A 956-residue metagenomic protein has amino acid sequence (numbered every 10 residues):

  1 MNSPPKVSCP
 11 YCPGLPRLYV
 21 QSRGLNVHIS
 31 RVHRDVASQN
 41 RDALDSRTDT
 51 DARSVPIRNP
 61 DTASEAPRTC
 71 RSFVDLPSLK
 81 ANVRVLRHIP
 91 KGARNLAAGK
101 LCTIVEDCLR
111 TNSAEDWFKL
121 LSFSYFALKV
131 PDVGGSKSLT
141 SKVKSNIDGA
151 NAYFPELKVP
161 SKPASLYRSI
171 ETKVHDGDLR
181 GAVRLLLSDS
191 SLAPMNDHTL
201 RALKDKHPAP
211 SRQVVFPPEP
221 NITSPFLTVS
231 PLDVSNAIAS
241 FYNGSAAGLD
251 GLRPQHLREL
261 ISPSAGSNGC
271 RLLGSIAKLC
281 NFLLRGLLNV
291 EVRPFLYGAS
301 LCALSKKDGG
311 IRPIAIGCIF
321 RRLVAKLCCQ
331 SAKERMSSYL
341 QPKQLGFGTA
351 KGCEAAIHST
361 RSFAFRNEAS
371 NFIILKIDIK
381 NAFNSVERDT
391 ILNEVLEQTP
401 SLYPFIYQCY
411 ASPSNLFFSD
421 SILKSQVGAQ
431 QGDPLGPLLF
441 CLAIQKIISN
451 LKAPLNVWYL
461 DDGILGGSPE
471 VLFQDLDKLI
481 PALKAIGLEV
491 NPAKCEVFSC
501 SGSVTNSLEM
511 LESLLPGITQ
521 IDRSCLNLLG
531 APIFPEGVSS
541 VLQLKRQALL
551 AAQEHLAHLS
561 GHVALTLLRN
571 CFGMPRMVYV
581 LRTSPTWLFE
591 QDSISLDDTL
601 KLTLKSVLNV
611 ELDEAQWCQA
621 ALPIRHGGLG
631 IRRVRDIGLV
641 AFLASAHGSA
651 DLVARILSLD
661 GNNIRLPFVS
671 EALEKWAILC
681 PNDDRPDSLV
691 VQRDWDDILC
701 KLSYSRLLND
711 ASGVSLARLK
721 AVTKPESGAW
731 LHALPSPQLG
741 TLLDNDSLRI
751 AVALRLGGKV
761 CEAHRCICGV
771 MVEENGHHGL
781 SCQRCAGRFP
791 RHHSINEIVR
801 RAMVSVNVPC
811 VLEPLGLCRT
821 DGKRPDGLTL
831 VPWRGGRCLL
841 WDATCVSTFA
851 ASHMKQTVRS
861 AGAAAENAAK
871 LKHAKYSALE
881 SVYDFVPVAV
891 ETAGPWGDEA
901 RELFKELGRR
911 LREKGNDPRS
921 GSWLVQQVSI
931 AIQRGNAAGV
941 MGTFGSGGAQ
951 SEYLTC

Functional and structural regions predicted by a protein language model:
M1-Y11, L15-D45: C-terminal recognition-helix end and immediately following basic linker of small zinc-binding "finger" domains
T50-V292, Y297-S300, G309: Surface-exposed loop/turn segments and immediately adjacent short secondary-structure elements within folded domains
T69-S72, A98, Y125-S188, L612-V752: Extended C-terminal regions of large enzymes
K173-G177, P220-L438, L442, I624 (+3 more regions): Conserved pre-catalytic core of RNA-dependent polymerases
G248, G298-L301, R312, C328 (+11 more regions): Catalytic palm active-site di-aspartate
I444, L514-L588, A644-A650, I656-L657 (+1 more regions): Basic, alpha-helical interaction scaffolds
E470-D475, P481, E489-S524: Short, conserved micro-motifs composed of acidic
D684-V770, A786-G787, R801, S805 (+3 more regions): Non-catalytic C-terminal interaction segments of nucleic acid-processing enzymes
